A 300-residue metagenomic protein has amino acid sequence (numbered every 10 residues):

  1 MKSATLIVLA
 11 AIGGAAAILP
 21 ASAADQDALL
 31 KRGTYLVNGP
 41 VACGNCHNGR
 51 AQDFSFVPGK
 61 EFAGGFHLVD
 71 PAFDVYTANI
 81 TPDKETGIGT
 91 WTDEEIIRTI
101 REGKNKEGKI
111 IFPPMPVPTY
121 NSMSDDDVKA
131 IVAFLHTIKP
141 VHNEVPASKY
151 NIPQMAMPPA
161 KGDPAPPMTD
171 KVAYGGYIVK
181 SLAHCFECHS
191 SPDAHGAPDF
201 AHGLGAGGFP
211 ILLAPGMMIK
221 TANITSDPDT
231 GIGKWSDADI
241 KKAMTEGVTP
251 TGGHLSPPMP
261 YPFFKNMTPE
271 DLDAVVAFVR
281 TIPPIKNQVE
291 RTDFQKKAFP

Functional and structural regions predicted by a protein language model:
M1-T5: Positively charged n-region of N-terminal signal peptides that target proteins for export
I7-A16: Bacterial N-terminal signal peptides
A21-N38, D53, M155-K180, H195-A197: Electrostatic cytochrome c docking/interface patches
G33, P40-R50, I96, I131 (+5 more regions): The canonical Cys-X-X-Cys-His
R50-D93, F112-S124, Y150-A156, P192-D237 (+3 more regions): Gly/Gly-Pro-rich "capping" loops immediately C-terminal to redox-active cysteine motifs in periplasmic/lumenal
Y76-A78, D83-T86, R98-I100, K106 (+4 more regions): Short, solvent-exposed interaction modules
T92-K106, T119-V145, S236-G252, Y261-E290: C-terminal capping alpha-helices of c-type cytochrome domains
E144-Y150, D163-P164, T292-F294: Extracellular/periplasm-exposed beta-strand and loop segments of Gram-negative cell-envelope proteins, dominated by
